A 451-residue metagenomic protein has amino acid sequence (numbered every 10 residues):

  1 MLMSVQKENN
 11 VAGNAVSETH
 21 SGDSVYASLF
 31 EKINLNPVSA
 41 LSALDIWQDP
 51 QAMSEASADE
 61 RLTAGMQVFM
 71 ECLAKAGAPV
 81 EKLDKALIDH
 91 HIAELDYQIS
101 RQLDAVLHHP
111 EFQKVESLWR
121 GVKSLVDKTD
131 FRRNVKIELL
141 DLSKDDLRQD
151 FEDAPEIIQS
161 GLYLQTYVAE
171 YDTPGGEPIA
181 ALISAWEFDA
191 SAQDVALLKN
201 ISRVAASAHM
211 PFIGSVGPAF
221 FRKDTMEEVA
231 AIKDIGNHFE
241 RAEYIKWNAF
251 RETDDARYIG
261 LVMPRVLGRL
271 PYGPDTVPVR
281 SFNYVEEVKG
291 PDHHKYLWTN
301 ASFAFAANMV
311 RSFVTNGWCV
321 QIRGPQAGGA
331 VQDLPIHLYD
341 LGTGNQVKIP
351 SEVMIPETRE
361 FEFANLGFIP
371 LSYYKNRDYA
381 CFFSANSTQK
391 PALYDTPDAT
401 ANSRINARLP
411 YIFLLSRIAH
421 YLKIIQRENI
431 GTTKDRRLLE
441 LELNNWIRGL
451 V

Functional and structural regions predicted by a protein language model:
L2-D145, E152: N-terminal-proximal low-complexity accessory segments that begin disordered and transition into the first
E60-T63, K82, D89, A93-Y97 (+8 more regions): Conserved structured core elements
A78-E81, K85, D89, R101-H108 (+6 more regions): Short, charged/polar micro-motifs that form catalytic or ligand-binding hotspots
Q98, Q102, L118-L125, V204 (+3 more regions): Generic, well-ordered alpha-helical scaffold segments in large soluble proteins
V115-E116, R148, A192-Q193, K223 (+1 more regions): Short helix/loop capping segments that flank catalytic or ligand/cofactor-binding pockets
S117-A190: Long, charge-patterned amphipathic interaction tracts in eukaryotic proteins
E170-P350: Extended, regular secondary-structure scaffolds
N283-E442, I447: Long, contiguous, structured domain-core segments that constitute the functional module of a protein
